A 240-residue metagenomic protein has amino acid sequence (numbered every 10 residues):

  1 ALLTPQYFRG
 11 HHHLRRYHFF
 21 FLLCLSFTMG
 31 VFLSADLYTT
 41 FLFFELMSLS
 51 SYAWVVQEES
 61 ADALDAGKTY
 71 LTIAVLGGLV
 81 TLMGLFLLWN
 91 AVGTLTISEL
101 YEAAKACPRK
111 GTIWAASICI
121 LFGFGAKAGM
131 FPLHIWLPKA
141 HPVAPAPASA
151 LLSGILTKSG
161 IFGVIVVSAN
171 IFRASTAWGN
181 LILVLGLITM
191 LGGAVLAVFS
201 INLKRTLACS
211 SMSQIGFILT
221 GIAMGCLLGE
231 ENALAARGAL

Functional and structural regions predicted by a protein language model:
A1-R15, L23-T40, S50-L240: Hydrophobic transmembrane alpha-helices and their helix-loop junctions in integral membrane proteins
E45: Short phosphate-coordinating micro-motif centered on Lys-Gly-acidic
